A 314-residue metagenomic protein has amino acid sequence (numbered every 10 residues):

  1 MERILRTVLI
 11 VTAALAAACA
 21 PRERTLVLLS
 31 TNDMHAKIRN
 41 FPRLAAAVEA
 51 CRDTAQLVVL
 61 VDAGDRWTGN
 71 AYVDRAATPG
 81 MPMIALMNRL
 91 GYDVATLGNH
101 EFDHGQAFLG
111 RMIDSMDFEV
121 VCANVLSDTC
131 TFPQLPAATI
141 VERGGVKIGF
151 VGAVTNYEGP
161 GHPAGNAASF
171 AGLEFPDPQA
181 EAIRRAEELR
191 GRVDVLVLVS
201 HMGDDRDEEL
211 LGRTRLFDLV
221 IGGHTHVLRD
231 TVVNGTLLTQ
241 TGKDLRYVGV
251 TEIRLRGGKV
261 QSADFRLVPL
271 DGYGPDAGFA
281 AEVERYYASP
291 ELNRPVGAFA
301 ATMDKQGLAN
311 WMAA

Functional and structural regions predicted by a protein language model:
M1-V8: Bacterial N-terminal signal peptides that target proteins for export
I10-A20: Hydrophobic h-region of N-terminal signal peptides that target proteins for export in Gram-negative bacteria
C19-E284: Acidic, metal/ion-coordinating pockets
G274-A314: Hard-cation-handling environments
